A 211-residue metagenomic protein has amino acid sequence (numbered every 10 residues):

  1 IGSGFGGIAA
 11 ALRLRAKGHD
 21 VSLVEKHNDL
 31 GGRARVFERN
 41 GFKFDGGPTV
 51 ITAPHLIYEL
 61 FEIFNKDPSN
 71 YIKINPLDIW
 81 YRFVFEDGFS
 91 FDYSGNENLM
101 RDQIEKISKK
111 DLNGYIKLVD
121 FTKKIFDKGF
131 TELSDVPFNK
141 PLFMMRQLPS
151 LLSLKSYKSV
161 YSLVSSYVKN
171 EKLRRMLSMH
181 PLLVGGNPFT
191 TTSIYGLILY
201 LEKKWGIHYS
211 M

Functional and structural regions predicted by a protein language model:
I1-K124: N-terminal glycine-rich phosphate/pyrophosphate-binding loop and immediately adjacent elements
G2, L152, S210: Conserved aromatic-histidine-acidic binding/catalytic patches
K26-H27, T192-I198: Active-site-adjacent bridging/hinge elements
R39-K43, L183-G185, G206-S210: A short glycine/serine-rich beta->alpha loop
E62, S178, G196-L199: Generic alpha-helical structural context detector
E86-T192: Rossmann-like flavin
L197-M211: Helical element adjacent to the flavin cofactor pocket in flavoenzyme catalytic cores
